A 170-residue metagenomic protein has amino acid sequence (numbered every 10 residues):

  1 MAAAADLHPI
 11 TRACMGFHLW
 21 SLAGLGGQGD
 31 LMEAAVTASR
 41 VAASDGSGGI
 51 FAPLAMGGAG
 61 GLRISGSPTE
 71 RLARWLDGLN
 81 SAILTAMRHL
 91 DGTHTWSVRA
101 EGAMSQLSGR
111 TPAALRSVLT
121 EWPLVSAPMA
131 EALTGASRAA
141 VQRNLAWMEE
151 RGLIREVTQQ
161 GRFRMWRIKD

Functional and structural regions predicted by a protein language model:
M1-V98: Phosphate/pyrophosphate-binding active-site loops
G60-S65, E101, M129-E131, Q159-Q160: Accessory, usually C-terminal, subdomains that scaffold auxiliary metal cofactors
T93-V118: A beta-strand-loop signature enriched in Asp, Gly, Thr, and Trp that corresponds to the sialidase/neuraminidase Asp-box
M104-G109, Q159-D170: Short, cationic-aromatic polyanion-contact patches
L115, E121-L133: Short acidic, hydrophobic short linear motifs in intrinsically disordered regions
L119, V141-R151: Basic amphipathic alpha-helical segments that dock to polyanions
E149-Q159: A short, conserved structural fragment
